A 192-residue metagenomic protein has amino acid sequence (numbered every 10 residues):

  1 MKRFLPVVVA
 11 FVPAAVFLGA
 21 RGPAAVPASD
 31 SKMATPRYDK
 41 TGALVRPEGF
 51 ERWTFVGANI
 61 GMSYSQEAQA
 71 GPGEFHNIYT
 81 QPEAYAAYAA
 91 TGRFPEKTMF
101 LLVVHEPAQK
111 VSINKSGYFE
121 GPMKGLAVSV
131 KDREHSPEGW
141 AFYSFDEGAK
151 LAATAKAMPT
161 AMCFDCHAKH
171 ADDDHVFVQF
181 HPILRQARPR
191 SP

Functional and structural regions predicted by a protein language model:
M1-F4: Positively charged n-region of N-terminal signal peptides that target proteins for export
V8-G19: Bacterial N-terminal signal peptides
F17-A28: Signal peptide processing junction and immediate N-terminal pro/mature segment of secreted/exported proteins
P27-D30, P36-D39, R46-T54, A58-G61 (+2 more regions): Sequence context surrounding c-type heme c attachment/ligation sites in exported
S65-F75: Short, polar loop/linker segments at the starts of domains and inter-domain junctions
G73-Y85: Short, structured beta-strand/loop micro-motifs enriched in basic residues and often containing a Trp
Y88: Ligand-binding pocket segment of bilobal, Venus flytrap-like solute-binding proteins
